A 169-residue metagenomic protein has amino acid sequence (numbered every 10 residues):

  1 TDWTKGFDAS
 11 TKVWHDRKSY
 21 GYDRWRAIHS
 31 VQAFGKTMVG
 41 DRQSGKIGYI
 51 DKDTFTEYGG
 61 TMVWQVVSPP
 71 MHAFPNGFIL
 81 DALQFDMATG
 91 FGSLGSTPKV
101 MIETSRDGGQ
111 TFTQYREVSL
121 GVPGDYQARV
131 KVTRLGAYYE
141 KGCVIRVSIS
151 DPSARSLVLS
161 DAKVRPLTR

Functional and structural regions predicted by a protein language model:
T1-R169: Beta-sheet repeat architectures centered on beta-propellers
